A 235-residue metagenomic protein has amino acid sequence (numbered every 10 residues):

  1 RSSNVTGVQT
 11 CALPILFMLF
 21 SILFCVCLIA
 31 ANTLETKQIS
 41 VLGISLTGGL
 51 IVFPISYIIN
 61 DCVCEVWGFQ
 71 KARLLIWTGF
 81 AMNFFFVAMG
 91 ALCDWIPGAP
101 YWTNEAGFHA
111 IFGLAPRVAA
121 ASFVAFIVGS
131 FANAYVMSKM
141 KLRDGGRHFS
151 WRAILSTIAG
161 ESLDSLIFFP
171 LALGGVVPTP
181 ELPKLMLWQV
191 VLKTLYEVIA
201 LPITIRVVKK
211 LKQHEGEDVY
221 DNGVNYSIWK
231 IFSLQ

Functional and structural regions predicted by a protein language model:
R1-C11: Single conserved hydrophobic/aromatic residue that forms the stacking wall/gate of nucleotide- or nucleobase-binding
A12-F80, F84: Hydrophobic transmembrane alpha-helices
N83-Y101, S122, F126, S130: Transmembrane alpha-helix/helix-exit interface in multi-pass inner-membrane proteins
L92-R117: Membrane-interface interhelical connector segments
R143-S162: Internal alpha-helical transmembrane segments of multi-pass membrane proteins
S156, K184-E197: Pore-lining and gate-forming transmembrane alpha-helices of multi-pass membrane transport proteins
T157, L166-G174: A structural feature that tracks compact, well-ordered secondary-structure segments with a strong bias toward
V208-Q235: Short, highly charged, low-complexity non-transmembrane loops/tails of multi-pass membrane proteins
